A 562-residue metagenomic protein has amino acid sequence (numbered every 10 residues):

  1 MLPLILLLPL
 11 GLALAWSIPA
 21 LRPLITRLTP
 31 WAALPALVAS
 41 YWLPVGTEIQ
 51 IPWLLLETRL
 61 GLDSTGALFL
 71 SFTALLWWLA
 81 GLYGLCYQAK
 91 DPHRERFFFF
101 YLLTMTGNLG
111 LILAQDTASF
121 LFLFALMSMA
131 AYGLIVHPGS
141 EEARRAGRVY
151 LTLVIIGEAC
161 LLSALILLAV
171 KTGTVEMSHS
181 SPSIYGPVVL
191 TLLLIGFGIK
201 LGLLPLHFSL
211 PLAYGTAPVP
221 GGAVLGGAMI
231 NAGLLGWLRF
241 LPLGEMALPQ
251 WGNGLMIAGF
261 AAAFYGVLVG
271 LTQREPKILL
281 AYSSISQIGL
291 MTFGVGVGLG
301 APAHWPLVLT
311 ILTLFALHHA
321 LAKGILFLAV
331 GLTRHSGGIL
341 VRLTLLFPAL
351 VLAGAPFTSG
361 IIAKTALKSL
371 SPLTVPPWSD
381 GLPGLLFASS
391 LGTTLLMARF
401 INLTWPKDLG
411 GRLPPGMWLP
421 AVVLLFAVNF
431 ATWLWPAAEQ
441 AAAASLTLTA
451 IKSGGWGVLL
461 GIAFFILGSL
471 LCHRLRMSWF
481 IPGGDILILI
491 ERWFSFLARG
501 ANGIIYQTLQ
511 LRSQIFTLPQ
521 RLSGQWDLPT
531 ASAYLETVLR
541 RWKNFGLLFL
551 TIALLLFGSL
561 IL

Functional and structural regions predicted by a protein language model:
M1-F99, T174, I481-Q510: Transmembrane helix-loop-helix hairpins at membrane boundaries of multipass inner-membrane proteins
L6-L10, R27-A39, A74, L102-T104 (+5 more regions): Alpha-helical transmembrane segments
L21-A32, R145-I155, G338-L345, R412-V422 (+1 more regions): Alpha-helical transmembrane segments and their helix-start/interface "positive-inside/aromatic belt" motifs in integral
I49-L62, L373-P377, A441-T449, D527-S532: Juxtamembrane membrane-water interface segments that cap and precede transmembrane helices
L79-A89, E95, M105-F120, A130-L413: Hydrophobic transmembrane alpha-helices and their helix-loop junctions in integral membrane proteins
L332-S336, F400-L413, L470-G484, T530-Y534: Alpha-helical transmembrane segments
M417-G483, E536-L562: Glycine- and aromatic-enriched alpha-helical transmembrane segments of multi-pass membrane proteins
R474-L562: Aromatic-capped, Gly/Pro-kinked transmembrane alpha-helices
